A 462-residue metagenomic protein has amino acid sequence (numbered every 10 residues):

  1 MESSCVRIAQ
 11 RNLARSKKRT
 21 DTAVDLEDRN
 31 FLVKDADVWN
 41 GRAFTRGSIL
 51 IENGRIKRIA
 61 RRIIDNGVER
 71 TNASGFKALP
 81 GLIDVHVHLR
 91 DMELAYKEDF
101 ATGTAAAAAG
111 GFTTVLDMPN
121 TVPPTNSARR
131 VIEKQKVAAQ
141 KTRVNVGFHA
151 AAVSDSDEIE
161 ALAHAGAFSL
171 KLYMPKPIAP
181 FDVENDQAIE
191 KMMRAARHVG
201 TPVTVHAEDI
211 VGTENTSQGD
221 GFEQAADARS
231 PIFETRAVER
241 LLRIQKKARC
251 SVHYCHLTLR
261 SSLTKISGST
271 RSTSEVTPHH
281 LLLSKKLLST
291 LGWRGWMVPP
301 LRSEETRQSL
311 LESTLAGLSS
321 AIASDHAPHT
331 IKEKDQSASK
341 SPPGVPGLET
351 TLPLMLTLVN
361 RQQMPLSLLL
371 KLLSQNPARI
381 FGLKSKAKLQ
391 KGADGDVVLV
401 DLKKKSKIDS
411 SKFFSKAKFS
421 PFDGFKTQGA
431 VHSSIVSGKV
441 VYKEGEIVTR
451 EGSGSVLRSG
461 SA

Functional and structural regions predicted by a protein language model:
M1-D65: N-terminal metal-binding scaffold of metallo-dependent hydrolase/deaminase domains
A36, G54, G75, H86 (+14 more regions): Divalent metal-coordination and catalytic microenvironments
A36, S337, K391-L457: C-terminal cap of metal-dependent C-N hydrolases
I63-L79: Active-site metal-binding motif and surrounding structural segment of the metallo-beta-lactamase
F76-K141: Metal-associated gating/positioning segment near the N- to mid-region
R129-V144, E190-T204: Alpha-helix-loop-beta-strand connector modules within alpha/beta enzyme cores
D157-I322: Histidine/acidic residue-rich metal-binding segments in metalloenzymes
E223-R249, R294, S320-A321, A327-L402: His/Asp/Glu-enriched, well-ordered alpha-helical/loop segment that forms or immediately abuts the divalent-metal
